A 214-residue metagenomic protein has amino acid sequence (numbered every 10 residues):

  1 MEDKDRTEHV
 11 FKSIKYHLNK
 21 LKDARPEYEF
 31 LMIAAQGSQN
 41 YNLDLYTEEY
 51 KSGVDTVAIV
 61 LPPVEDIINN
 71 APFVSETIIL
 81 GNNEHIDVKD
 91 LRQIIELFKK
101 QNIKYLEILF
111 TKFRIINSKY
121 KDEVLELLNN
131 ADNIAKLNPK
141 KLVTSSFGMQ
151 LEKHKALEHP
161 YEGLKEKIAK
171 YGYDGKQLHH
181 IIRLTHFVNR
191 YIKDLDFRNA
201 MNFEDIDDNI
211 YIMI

Functional and structural regions predicted by a protein language model:
M1-N19: N-terminal regions immediately upstream of nucleotidyltransferase
T7, P26, S52, E84 (+1 more regions): Flexible, glycine- and charge-enriched loops at secondary-structure boundaries
Y16-A71: Active-site nucleotide-donor binding segment shared across nucleotidyl transfer reactions
H17-K20, A24, I94-Q101, I108-L109 (+5 more regions): Residues that form generic nucleotide/phosphate-binding pockets
M32-A35, A58, E107-I108, R190-K193: A structural signal for short, well-ordered beta-strand segments and their strand-loop junctions that often border
D66-N70, E107, R190-R198: Short, solvent-exposed secondary-structure capping/transition elements
I67-H159: A basic- and aromatic-enriched beta-loop-alpha substructure that forms the phosphate/nucleotide- and DNA/RNA-contacting
Y120-I214: Conserved nucleotidyltransferase catalytic core and NTase-mimicking acidic/glycine-rich helix/loop elements in nucleic
